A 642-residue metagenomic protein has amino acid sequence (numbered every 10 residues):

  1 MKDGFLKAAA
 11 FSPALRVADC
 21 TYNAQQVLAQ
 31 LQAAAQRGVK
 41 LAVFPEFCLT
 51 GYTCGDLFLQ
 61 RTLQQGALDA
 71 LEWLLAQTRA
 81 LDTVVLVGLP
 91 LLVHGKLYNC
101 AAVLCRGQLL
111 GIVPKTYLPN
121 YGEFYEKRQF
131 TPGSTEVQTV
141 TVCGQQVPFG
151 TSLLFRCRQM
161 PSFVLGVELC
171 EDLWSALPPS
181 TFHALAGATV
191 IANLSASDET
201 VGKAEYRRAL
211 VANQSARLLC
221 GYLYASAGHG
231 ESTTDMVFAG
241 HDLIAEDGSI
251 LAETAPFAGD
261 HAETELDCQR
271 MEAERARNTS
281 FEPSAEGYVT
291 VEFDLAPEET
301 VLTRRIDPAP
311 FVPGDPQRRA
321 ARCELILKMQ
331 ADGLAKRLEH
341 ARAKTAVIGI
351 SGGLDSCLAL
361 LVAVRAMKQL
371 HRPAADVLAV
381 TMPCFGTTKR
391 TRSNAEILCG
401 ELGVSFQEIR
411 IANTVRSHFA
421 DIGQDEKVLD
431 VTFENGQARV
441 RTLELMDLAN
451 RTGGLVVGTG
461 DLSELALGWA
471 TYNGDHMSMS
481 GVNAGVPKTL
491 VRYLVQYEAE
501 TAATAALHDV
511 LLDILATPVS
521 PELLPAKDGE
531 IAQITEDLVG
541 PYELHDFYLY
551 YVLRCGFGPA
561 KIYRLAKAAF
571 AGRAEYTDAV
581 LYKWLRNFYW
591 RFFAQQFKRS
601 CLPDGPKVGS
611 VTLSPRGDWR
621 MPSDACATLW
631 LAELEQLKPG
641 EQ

Functional and structural regions predicted by a protein language model:
M1-V347, R365-A374, E401, F406: Enzyme catalytic cores with a strong preference for nitrogen-chemistry domains
N23, P161-F163, L219-C220, H229-S232 (+4 more regions): ATP/NTP-dependent adenylation/nucleotidyl-transfer catalytic domains that generate, transfer, or process NMP-activated
